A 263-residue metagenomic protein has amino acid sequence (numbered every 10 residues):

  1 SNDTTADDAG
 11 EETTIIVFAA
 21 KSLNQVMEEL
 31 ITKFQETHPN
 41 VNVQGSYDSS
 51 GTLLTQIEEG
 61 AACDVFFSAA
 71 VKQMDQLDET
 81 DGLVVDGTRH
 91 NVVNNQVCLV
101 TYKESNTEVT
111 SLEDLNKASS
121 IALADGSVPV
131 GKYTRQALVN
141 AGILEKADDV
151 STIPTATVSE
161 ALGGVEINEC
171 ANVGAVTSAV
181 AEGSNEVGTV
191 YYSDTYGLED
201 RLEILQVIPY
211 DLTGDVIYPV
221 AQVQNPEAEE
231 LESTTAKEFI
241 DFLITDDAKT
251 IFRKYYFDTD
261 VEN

Functional and structural regions predicted by a protein language model:
S1-N2: Sec-dependent N-terminal signal peptides of Gram-positive bacterial secreted proteins and lipoproteins
A6-T32, E36, N42, G51 (+4 more regions): Exported/periplasmic ABC-transporter solute-binding proteins
G45-T55, A62-D78: Ligand-binding clamshell of periplasmic/extracellular solute-binding protein-like
E58-E59, H90: Short glycine-biased active-site loop of nucleotidyltransferases that positions the nucleotide triphosphate and helps
G60-A61, G183: Active-site charged/polar residues at nucleotide-handling catalytic sites that mediate phosphoryl, nucleotidyl
K72-V85, H90: Acidic, polar ligand-binding/catalytic clefts
C98: Multi-pass membrane catalytic core of lipid/isoprenoid biosynthesis enzymes
